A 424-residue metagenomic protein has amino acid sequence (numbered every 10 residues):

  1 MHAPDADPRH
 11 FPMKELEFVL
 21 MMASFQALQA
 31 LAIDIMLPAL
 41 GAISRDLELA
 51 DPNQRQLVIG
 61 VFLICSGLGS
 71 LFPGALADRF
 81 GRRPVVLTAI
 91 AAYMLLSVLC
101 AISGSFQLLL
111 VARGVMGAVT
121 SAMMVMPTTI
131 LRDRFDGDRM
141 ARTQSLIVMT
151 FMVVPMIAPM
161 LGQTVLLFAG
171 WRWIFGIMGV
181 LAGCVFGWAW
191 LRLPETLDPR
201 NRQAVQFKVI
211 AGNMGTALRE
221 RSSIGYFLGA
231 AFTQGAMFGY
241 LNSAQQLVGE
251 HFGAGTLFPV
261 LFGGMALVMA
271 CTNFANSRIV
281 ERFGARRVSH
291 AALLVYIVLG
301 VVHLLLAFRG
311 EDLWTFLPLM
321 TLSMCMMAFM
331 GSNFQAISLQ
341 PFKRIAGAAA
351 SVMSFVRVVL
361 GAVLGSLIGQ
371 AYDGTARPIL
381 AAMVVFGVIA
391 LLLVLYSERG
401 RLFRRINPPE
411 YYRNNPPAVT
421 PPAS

Functional and structural regions predicted by a protein language model:
H2-P12, P194-Y226: Juxtamembrane intracellular "pre-TM" segments in multi-pass secondary transporters
D34, L63-L71, P155-M156, A266-F274 (+1 more regions): Residue-level signature of mid-helix packing/kink "hotspots" within the transmembrane helices of 12-pass Major
A39-L68: Extracellular/periplasmic helix-loop-helix junction of adjacent transmembrane segments in MFS-like secondary
L49, G81, I102-L108, V119 (+2 more regions): Helix-breaking motifs and short loop linkers at transmembrane-helix boundaries and internal kinks in secondary membrane
L68-Q107: Conserved MFS/SLC helix-loop-helix module at the cytosolic interface between two early adjacent transmembrane helices
A92-L99, Q107-V115, W314-L322: Paired small-residue
L108, D138, R142-L191, L197: Helix-loop-helix hairpin linking two adjacent transmembrane segments in secondary transporters
A112-V153: Cytoplasmic helix-loop-helix junction between adjacent transmembrane helices in 12-TM secondary transporters
